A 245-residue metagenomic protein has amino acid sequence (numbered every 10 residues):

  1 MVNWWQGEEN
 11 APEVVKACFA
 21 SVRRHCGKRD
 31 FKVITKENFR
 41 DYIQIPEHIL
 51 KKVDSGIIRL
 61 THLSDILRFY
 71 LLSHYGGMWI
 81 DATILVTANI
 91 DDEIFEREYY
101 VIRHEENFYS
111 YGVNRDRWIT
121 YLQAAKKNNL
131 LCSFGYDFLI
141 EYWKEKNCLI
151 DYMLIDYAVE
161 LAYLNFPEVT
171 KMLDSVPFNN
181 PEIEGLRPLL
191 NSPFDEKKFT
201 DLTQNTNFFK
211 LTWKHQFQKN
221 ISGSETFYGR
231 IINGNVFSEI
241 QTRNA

Functional and structural regions predicted by a protein language model:
M1-S64, A82-A245: Glycosyltransferase-associated regions of secretory-pathway enzymes, highlighting luminal stem/catalytic domains
D65-G77: Small-residue hinge/turn detector
